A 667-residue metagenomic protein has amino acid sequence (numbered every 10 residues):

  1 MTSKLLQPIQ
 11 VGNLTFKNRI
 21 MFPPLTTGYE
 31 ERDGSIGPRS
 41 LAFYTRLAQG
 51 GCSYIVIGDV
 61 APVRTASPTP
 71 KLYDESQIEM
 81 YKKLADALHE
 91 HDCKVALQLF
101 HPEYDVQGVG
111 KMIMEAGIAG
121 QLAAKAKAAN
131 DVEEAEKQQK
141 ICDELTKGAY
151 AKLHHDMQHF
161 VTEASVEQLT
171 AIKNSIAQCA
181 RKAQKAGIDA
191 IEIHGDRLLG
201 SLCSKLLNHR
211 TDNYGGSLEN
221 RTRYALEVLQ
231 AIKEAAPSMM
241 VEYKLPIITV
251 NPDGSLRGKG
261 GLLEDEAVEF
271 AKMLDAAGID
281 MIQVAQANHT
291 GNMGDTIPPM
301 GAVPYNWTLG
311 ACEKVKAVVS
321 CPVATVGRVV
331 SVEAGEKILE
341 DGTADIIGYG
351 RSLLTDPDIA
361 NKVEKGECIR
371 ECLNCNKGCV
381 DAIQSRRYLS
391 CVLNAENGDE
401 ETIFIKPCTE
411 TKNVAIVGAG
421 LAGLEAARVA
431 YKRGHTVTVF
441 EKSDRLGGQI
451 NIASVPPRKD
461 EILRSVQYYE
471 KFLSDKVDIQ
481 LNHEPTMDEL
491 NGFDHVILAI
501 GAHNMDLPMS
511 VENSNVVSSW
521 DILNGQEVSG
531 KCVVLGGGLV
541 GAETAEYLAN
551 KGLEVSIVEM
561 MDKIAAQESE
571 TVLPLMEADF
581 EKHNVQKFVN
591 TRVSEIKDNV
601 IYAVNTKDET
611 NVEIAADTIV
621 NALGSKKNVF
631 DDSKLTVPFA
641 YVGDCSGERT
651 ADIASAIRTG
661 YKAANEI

Functional and structural regions predicted by a protein language model:
M1-V417, L421-V437, R445, N504-M505 (+1 more regions): Flavin-dependent oxidoreductase catalytic cores
E336-I347, D460, S474, L539 (+3 more regions): C-terminal structured "cap/appendage" subdomains that terminate the fold
A395-P407, F472, H483, I500-K551 (+1 more regions): Glycine-rich dinucleotide-binding loop and its adjacent helix/turn
T436-K476, Y547-V593, G647-R649: Rossmann-like dinucleotide-binding cores of NAD(P)H-dependent redox enzymes
L481-N491, H503, V589-V600: A conserved short coil-to-beta-strand element within the FAD-binding core of flavoproteins
F493-H495, A499-M505, I522, A616-N628: Glycine-/small-residue-rich beta->alpha transition segments that form the dinucleotide
T544, E568, V642-I667: A conserved FAD-binding loop/helix module that cradles the flavin
